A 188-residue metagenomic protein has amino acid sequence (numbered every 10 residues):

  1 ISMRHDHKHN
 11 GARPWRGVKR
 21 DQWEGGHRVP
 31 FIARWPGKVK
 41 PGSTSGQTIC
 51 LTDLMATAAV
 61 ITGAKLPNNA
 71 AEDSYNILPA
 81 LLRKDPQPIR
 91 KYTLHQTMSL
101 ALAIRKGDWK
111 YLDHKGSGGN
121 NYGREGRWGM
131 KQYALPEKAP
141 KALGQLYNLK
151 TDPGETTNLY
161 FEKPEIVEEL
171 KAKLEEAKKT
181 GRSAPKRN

Functional and structural regions predicted by a protein language model:
I1-S2, D73-S74, H95-S99, D108 (+2 more regions): Short, solvent-exposed turn/loop segments enriched in Gly/Ser/Thr/Pro and often Arg
S2-A71, Y75-Q87: Substrate-binding rim/cap in mid-to-C-terminal beta-strand-loop elements of soluble/periplasmic
W15-H27, H95-Y160: C-terminal, low-complexity/hydrophilic appendages and adjacent surface loops of extracellular/periplasmic anionic
R28, Q87-R90, K106-W109, E165-I166: Loop/turn elements at helix/coil->beta-strand transitions in domains of secreted/extracellular proteins
P41-S43, I89-Y92, N158-L159, K186-R187: Short, hydrophobic secondary-structure boundary micro-motifs
I49-A56, E72-Y75, K141-G144, P153 (+2 more regions): A structural signal for well-ordered alpha-helical segments within the folded catalytic domains of diverse enzymes
M55-A59, L78, L82, Y147 (+3 more regions): Non-transmembrane alpha-helical segments in soluble domains of secreted/periplasmic/extracellular proteins
P88, L174-R187: Bilobed periplasmic-binding protein-like "clamshell/Venus-flytrap" ligand-binding domains
